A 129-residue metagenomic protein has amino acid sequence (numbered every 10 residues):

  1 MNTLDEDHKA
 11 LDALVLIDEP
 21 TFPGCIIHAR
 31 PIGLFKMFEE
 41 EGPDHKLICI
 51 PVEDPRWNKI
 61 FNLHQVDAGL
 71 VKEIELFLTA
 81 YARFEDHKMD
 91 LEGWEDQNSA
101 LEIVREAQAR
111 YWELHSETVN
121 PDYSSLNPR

Functional and structural regions predicted by a protein language model:
N2-R129: Hydrophobic N-terminal alpha-helices or hydrophobic patches in metabolic proteins across all domains of life
